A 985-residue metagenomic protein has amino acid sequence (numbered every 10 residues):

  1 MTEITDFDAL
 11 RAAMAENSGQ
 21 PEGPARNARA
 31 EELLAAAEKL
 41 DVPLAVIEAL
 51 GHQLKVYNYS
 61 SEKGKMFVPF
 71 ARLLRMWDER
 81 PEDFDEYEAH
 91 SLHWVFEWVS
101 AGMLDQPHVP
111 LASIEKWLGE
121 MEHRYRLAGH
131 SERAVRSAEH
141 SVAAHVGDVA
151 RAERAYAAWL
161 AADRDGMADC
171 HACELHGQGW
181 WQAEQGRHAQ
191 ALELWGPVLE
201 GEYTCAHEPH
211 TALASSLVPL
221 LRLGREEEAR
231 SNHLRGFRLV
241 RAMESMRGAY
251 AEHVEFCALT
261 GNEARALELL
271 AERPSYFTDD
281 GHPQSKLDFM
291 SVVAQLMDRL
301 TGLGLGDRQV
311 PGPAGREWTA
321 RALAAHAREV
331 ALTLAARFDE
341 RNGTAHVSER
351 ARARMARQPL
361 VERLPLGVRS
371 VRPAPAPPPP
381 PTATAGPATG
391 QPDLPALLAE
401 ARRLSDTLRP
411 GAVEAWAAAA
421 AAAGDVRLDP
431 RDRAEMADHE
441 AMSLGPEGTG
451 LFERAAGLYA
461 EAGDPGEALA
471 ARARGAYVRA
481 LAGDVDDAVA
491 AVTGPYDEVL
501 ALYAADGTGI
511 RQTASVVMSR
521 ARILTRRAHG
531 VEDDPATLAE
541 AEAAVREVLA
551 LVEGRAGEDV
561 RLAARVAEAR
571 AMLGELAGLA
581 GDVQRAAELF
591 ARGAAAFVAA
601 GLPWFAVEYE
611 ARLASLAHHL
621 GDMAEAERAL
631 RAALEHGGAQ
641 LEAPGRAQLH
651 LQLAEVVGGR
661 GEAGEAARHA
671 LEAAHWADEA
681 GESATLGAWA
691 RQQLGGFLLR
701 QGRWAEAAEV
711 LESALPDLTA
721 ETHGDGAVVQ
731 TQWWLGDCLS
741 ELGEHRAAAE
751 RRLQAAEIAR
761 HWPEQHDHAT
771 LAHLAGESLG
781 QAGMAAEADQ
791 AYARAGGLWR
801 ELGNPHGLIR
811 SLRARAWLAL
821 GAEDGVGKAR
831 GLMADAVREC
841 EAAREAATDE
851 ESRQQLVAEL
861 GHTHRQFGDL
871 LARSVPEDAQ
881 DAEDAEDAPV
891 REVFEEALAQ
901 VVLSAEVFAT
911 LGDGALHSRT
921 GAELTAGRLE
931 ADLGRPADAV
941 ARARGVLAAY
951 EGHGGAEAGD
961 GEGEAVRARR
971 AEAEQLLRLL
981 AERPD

Functional and structural regions predicted by a protein language model:
D8, E48, E88-V95, R133-S137 (+24 more regions): Residue register of alpha-helical TPR repeats
A13, L33, Q53, V95-G102 (+36 more regions): Structural register within alpha-helical repeat arrays
Q20, L40, S60, H108 (+24 more regions): Structural motif corresponding to the intra-repeat A-B loop/turn of tetratricopeptide repeats
G23, P43, K63, V149 (+26 more regions): TPR-repeat structural position
R26, M66, A152, A191 (+16 more regions): Single-residue signature of alpha-solenoid repeat helices
E31-E38, A71-E82, L118-R126, Y156-R164 (+19 more regions): Amphipathic alpha-helical segments of tetratricopeptide repeats
F277-A422, V426-L428, D869, D887 (+4 more regions): C-terminal non-catalytic interaction modules
